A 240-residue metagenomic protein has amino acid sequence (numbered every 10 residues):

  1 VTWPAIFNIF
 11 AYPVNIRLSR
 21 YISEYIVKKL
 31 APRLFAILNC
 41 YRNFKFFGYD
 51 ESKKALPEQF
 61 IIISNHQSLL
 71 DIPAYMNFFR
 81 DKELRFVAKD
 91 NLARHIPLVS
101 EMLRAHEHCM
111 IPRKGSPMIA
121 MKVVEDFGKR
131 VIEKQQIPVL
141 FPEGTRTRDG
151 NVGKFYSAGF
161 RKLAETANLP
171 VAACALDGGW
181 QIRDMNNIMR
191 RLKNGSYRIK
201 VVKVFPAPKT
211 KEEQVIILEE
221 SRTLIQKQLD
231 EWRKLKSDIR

Functional and structural regions predicted by a protein language model:
V1-K29, E51-L56, R130, G179 (+3 more regions): Membrane-interfacial terminal anchoring regions of lipid-handling membrane enzymes
A5-K29, L56-G115: Catalytic core of membrane glycerolipid acyltransferases/transacylases, capturing the structured, soluble-facing
R33-F60: A short, well-structured juxtamembrane/interface segment
Q59-I61, Q135-F141: Residue-level preference for the first positions of well-ordered beta-strands
H66-S68, E143-R146: Short glycine-rich anion-binding loops that position phosphate/pyrophosphate groups of nucleotides and phosphorylated
L98-S100, E133, I137, R148-E212: A cross-family acyltransferase "interaction/gating" segment
F127: Anionic-ligand binding region
